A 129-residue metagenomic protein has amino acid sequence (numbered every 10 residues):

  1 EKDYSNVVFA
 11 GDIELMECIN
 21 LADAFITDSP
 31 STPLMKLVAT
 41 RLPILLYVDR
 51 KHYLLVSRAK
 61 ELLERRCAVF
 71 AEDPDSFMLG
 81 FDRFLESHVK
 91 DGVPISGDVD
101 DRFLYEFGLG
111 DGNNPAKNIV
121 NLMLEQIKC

Functional and structural regions predicted by a protein language model:
E1-Y4, A24, S29-G110: Catalytic binding pocket for nucleotide-activated donors in carbohydrate/polymer assembly enzymes
S5-D12: Active-site donor-binding acidic/aromatic loop of nucleotide-activated sugar and phosphosugar transferases involved
D12-A22: Short acidic alpha-helix that forms the nucleotide-activated donor recognition element in Leloir-type transferases
L15, P74-D75, A116: Residues at or immediately preceding the N-termini of alpha-helices
G108-C129: C-terminal alpha-helical cap of glycosyltransferases
